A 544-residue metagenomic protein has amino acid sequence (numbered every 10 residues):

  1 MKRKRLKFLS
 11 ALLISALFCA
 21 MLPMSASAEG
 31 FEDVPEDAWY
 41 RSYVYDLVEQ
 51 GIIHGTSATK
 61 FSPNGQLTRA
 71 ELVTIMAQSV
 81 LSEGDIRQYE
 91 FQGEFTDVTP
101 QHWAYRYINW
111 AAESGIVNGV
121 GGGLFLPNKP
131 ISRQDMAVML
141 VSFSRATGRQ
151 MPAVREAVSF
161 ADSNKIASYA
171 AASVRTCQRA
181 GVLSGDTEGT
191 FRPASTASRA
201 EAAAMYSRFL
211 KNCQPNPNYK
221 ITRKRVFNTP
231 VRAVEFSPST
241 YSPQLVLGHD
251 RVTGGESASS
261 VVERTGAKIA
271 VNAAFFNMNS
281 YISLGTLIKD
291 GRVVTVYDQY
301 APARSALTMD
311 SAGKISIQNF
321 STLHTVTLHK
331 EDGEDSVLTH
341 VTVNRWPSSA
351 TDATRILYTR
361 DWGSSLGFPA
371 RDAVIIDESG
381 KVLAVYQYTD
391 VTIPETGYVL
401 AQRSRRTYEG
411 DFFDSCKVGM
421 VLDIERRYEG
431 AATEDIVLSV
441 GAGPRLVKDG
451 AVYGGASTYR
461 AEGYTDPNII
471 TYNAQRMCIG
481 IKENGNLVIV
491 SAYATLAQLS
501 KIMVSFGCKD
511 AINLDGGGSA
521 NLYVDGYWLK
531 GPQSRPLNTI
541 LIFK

Functional and structural regions predicted by a protein language model:
M1-R5: N-terminal secretory signal peptides that target proteins for export/translocation
L6-R41, E49, H54-Y107, E113-Q134 (+3 more regions): Feature responds to low-complexity, polar/acidic, surface-exposed segments characteristic of secreted/exported proteins
L47, A111, V246-L247: A short aromatic-anchored loop/beta-hairpin motif
T68, F91, S132, E156 (+7 more regions): Residues that flank catalytic or metal-binding motifs in active/ligand-binding sites
V138, A204, V421-E425: Hydrophobic beta-strand signal
P215-K544: Gly/Ser/Thr/Pro-rich low-complexity, intrinsically disordered segments
